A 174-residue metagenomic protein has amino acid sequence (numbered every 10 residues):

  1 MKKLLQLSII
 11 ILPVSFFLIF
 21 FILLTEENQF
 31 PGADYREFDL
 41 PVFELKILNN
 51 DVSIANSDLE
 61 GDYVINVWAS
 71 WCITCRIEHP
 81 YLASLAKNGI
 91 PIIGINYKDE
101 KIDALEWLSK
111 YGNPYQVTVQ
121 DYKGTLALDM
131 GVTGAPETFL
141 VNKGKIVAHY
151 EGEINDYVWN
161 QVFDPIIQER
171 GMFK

Functional and structural regions predicted by a protein language model:
M1-K46: N-terminal targeting signals for export/organelle localization
E44-S53, T118-D121: Short gly/ser/thr-rich secondary-structure transition/capping motifs
I54-R76, L82: Short active-site neighborhood of thiol/selenol oxidoreductases, capturing the structured segment around
V64-I65, I92, T138: Hydrophobic beta-strand anchors of alpha/beta hydrolase catalytic cores
R76-Y111, Y122-L128: Structural microenvironment flanking redox-active thiols in thiol-disulfide oxidoreductases
I90, Q116-V117: Short, conserved active-site loop motifs that form the nucleotide-linked donor/cofactor pocket
K110-P114, D121-I167: Thiol/disulfide oxidoreductase modules built on the thioredoxin-like
I167-K174: Short, solvent-exposed cationic patches
